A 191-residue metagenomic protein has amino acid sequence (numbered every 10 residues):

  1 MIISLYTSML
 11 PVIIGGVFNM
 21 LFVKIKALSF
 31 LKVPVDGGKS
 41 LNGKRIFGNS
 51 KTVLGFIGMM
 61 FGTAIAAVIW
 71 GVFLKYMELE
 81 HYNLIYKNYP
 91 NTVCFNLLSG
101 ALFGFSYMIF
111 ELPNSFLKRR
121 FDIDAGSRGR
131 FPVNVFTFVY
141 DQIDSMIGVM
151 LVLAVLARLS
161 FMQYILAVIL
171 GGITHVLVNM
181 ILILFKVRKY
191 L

Functional and structural regions predicted by a protein language model:
M1-G148, A157-L191: Interhelical loop and helix-boundary elements at the membrane-water interface of polytopic inner-membrane proteins
